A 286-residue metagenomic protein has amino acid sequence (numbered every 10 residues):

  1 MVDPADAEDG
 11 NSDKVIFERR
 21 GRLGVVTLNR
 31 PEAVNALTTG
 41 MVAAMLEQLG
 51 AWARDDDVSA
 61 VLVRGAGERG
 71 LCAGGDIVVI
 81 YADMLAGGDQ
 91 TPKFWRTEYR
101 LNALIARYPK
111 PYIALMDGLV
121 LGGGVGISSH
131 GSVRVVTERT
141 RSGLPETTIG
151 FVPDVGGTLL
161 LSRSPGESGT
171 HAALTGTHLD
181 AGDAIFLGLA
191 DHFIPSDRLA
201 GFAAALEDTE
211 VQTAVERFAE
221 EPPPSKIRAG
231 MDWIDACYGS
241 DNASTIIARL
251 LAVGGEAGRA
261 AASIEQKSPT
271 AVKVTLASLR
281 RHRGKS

Functional and structural regions predicted by a protein language model:
M1-R64, A103: Conserved CoA-thioester-binding segment of acyl-CoA-metabolizing enzymes
V26, R30, A44-M45, V63 (+5 more regions): Terminal peptide-recognition signature
G65-R100, G150: Glycine- (often His-adjacent) and acidic-residue-rich active-site loop that binds/positions the CoA thioester
G75-A86, G131-T137, T158, S164: A glycine- and small-aliphatic-rich helix-loop capping segment at beta-alpha/alpha-beta transitions that lines
I105-I149, H171-T177, A181: Glycine-rich beta-to-alpha active-site loop
G156-E210: Contiguous mid-protein beta-loop-alpha structural module that forms a pocket-lining wall or clamp of enzyme active
F186-K267: Amphipathic alpha-helical blocks and their helix-capping loop/short-beta junctions
A257-A262, Q266, T270-S286: Charged, low-complexity intrinsically disordered regulatory/assembly segments
